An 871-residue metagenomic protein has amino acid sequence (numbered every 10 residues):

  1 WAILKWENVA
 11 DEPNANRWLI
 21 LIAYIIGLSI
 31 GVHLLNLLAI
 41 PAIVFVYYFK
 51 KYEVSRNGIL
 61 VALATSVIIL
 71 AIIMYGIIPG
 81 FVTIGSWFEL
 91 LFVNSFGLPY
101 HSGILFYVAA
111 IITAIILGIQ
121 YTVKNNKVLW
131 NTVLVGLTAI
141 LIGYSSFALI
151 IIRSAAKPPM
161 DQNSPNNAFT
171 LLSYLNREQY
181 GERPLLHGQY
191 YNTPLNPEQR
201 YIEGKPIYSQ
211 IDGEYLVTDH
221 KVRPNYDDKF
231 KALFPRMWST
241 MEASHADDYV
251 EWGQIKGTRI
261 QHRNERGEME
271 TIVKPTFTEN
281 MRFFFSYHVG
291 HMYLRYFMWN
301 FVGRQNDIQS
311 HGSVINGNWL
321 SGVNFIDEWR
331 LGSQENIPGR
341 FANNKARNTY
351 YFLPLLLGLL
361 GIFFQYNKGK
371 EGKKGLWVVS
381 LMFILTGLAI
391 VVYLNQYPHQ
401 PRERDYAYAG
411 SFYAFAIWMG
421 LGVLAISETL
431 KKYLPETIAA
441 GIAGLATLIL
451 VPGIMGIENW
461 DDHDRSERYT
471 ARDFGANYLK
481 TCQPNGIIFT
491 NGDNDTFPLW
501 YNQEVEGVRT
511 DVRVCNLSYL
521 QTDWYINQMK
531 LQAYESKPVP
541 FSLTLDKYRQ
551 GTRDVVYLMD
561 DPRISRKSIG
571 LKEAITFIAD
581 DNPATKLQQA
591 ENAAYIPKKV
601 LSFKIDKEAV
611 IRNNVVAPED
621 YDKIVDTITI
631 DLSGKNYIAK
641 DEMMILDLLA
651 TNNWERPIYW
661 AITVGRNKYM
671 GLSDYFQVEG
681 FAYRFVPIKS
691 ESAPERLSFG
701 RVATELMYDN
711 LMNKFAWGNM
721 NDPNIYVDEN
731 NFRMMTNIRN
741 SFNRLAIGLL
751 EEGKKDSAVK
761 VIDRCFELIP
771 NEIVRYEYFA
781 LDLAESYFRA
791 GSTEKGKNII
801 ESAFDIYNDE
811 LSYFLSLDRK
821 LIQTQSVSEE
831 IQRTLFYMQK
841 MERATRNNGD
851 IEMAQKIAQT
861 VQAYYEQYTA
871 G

Functional and structural regions predicted by a protein language model:
L4-W18, L34-Y408, A414-N485, W500-G871: ER/secretory pathway lumenal C-terminal domains and tails of membrane proteins involved in glycoprotein biogenesis
L19-G31: Membrane-interface alpha helices of multi-pass inner-membrane proteins
F497: Residues that form or flank phosphate/diphosphate-binding pockets in enzymes that use nucleotide phosphates
